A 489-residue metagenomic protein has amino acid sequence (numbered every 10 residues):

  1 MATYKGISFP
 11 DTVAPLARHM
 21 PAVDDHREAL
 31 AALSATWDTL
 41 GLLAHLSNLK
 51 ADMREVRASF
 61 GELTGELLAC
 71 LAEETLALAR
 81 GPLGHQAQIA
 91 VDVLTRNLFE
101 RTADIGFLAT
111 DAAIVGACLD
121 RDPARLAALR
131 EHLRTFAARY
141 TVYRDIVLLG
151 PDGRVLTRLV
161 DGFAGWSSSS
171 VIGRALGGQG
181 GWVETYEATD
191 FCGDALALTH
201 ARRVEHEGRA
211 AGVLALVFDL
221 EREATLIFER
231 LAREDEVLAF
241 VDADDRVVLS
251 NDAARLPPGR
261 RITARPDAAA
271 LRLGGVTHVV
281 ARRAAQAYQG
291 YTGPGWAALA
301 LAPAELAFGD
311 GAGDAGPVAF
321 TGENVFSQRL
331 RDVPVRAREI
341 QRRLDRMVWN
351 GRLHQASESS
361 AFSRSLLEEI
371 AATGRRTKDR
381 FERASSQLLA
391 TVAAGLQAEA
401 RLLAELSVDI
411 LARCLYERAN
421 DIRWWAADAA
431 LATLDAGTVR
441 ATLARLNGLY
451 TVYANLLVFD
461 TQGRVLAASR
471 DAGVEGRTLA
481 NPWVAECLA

Functional and structural regions predicted by a protein language model:
M1-D120, D310-L434, V452: Juxtamembrane extracytoplasmic/periplasmic/luminal helical "stalk" adjacent to the first N-terminal
L78-Q86, D120-E131, G177-V183, V213-R222 (+3 more regions): Short, positively charged
L126-Y140, V213-D267, A304-L330, A436-V452 (+2 more regions): Solvent-exposed, extracytoplasmic
R130-E131, T135-T225, A270-A281, A432 (+1 more regions): Extracytoplasmic/periplasmic ligand-binding sensor regions of membrane-associated signaling proteins
V204-H206, A285-G290: Sensor-regulatory modules in signal-transduction proteins
V213, A297-A298: PAS (Per-ARNT-Sim) sensory domains
P258-R261, V276-A285, L299: Long, ordered, amphipathic alpha-helical scaffolds
